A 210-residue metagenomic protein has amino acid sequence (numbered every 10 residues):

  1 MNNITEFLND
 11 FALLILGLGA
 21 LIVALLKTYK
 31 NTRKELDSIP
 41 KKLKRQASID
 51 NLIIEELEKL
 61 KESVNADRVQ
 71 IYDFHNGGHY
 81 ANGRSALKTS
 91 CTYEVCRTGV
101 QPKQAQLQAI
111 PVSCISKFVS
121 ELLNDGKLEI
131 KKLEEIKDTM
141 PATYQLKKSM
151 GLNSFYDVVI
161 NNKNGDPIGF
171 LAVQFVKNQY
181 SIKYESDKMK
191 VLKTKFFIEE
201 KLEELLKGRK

Functional and structural regions predicted by a protein language model:
M1-F7: Membrane-interfacial hairpin junctions
F7-V100, E200-K210: Intrinsically disordered, low-complexity terminal regulatory regions
I49-E56, V112-S116, E185-F196: Well-ordered, non-membrane alpha-helical segments in soluble/globular domains
L87-M150: Regulatory sensory and allosteric helical modules in signal-transduction proteins and certain transcription factors
G151-N153, A172: Short, solvent-exposed, Trp/other aromatic-anchored flexible loops in extracytoplasmic proteins
N153-N162: A short, aliphatic-rich beta-strand micro-motif
G165: Helix-turn-helix DNA-binding module
I168-K210: Juxtadomain coupling helices with adjacent low-complexity linkers
